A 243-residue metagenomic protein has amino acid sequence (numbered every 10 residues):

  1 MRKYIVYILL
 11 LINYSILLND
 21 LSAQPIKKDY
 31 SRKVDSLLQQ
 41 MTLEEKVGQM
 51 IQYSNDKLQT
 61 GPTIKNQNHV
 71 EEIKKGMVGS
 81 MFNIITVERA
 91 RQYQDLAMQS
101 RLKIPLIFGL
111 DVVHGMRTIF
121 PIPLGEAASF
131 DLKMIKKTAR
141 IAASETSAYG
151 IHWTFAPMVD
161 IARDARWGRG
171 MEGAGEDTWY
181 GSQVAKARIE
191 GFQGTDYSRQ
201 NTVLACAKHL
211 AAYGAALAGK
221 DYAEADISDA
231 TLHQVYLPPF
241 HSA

Functional and structural regions predicted by a protein language model:
M1-I26: Bacterial Sec-dependent N-terminal signal peptides
L21-A243: Glycoside hydrolase catalytic-domain context in secreted enzymes
